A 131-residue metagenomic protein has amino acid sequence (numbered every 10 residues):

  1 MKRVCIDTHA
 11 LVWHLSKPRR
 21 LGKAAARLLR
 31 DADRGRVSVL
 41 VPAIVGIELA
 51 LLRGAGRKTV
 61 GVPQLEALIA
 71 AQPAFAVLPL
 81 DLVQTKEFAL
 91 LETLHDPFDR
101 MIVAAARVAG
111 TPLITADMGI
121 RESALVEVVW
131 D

Functional and structural regions predicted by a protein language model:
M1-V41, G54-L68, A109, G119 (+2 more regions): Short, well-structured N-terminal submotif of metal-dependent ribonuclease cores
T59-P63, Q72-M118, V129-D131: Active-site neighborhoods of divalent-metal-dependent phosphate/nucleic-acid chemistry enzymes
